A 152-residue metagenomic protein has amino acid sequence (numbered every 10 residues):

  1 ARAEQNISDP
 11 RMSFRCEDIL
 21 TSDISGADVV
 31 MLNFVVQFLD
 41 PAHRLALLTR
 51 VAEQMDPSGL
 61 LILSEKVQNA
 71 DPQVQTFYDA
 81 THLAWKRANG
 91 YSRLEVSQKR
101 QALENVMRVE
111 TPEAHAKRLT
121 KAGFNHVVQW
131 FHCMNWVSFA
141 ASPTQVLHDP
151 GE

Functional and structural regions predicted by a protein language model:
A1-S22: Class I SAM-dependent methyltransferase SAM/SAH-binding core
C16-E17, E65, F131: Short loop/edge segments at beta-strand edges and connector loops that shape dinucleotide/nucleotide cofactor-binding
L20-V30: A short acidic, Gly/Pro-enriched loop at the edge of an enzyme's catalytic core that lines a small-molecule cofactor
D28-H43: A short SAM/SAH-binding and catalytic strip from SAM-dependent methyltransferases
L45-S58: A short glycine-rich, Lys/Arg-flanked "PGG" loop and its adjoining helix->strand segment in the class I
S58-K66: Conserved beta-strand signature within the Rossmann-like core of class I S-adenosyl-L-methionine
K66-A122: C-terminal alpha-helical "lid/dimerization" subdomain adjacent to the S-adenosyl-L-methionine
A116-E152: Core SAM-dependent methyltransferase catalytic element
